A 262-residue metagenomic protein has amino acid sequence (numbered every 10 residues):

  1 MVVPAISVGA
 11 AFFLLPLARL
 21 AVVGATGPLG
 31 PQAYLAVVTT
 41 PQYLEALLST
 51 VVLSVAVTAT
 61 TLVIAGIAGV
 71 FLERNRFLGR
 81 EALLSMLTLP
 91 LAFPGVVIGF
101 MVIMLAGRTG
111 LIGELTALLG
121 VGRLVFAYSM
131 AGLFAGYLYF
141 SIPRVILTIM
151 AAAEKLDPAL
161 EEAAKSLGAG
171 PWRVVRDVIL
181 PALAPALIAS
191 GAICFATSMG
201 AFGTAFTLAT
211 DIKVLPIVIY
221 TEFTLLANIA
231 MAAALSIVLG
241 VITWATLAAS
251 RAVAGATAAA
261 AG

Functional and structural regions predicted by a protein language model:
M1-G27, T39-E154, V178, A182-F202 (+1 more regions): Membrane-water interface segments at the C-terminal ends of transmembrane alpha-helices in multi-pass inner-membrane
T26-G27, M104, A201-A227: Glycine-rich helix-loop "coupling/hinge" segments at transmembrane-helix boundaries in multipass transporters
Y34-A36: Juxtamembrane intracellular "pre-TM" segments in multi-pass secondary transporters
L78, A169-P171: Short coil/turn motifs that cap or connect alpha-helices
L156-L160: Short glycine/proline-centered loop/turn elements that form peptide/ligand docking sites
A164: The alpha-helix within a helix-turn-helix
L167-A169, P181: Glycine/proline-centered hinge or cleavage motifs at structural transition points of membrane proteins
A256-G262: Short, Lys/Arg-enriched, Gly/Pro-containing loop segments at transmembrane-helix junctions of multi-pass membrane
